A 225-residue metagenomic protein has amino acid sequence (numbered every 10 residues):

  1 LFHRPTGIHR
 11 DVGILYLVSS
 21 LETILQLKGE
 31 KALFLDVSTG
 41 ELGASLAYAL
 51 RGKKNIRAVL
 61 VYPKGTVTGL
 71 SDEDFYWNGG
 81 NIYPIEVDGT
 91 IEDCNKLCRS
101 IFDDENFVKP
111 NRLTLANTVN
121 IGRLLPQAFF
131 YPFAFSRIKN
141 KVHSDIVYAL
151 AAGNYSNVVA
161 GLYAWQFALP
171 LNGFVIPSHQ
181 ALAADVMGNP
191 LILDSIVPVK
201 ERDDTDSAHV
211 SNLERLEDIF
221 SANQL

Functional and structural regions predicted by a protein language model:
L1-L225: PLP-dependent amino-acid enzyme catalytic core
